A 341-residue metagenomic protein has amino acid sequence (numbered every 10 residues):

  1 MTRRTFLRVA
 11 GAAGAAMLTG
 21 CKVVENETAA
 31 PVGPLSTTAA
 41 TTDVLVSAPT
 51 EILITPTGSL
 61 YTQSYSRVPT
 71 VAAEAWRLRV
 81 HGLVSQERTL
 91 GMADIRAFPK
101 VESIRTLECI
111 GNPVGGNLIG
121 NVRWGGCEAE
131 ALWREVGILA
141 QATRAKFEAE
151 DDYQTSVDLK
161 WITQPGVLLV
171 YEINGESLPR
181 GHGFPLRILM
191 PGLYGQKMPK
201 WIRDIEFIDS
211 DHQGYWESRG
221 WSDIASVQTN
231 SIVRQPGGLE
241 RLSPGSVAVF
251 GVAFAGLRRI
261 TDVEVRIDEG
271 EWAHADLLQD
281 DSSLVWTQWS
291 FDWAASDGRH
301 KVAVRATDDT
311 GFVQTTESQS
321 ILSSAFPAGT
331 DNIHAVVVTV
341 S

Functional and structural regions predicted by a protein language model:
M1-G14: N-terminal secretory signal peptides and thylakoid transit peptides that target proteins across membranes
N26-S341: Structured, non-membrane catalytic/scaffold regions adjacent to prosthetic-group chemistry
